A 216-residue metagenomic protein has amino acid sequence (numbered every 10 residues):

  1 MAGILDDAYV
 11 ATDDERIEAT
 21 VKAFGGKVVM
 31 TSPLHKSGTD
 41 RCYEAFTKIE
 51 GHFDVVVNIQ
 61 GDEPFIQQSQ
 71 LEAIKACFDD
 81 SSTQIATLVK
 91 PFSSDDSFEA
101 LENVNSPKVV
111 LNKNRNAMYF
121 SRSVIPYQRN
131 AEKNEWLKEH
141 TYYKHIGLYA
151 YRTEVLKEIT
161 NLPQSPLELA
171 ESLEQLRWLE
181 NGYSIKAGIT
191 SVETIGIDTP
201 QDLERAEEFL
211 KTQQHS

Functional and structural regions predicted by a protein language model:
M1-D7, A19-F24, E180-N181: A short, N-terminal amphipathic alpha-helix
L5, G51-F53, S81-T83, Y183: Short, high-confidence coil segments that cap the C-terminus of an alpha-helix and link into the following beta-strand
A8-V10, V56, A86, A117 (+1 more regions): Hydrophobic/aromatic residues located in beta-strands of well-ordered beta-sheets within soluble catalytic
Y9, E15-A73: Short phosphate-binding loop-to-helix
L34-G38, S93-D96, T194-I195: A short acidic, often aromatic-flanked loop/helix-cap motif at beta-alpha or helix-coil junctions that lines enzyme
G51, W136-S216: Conserved alpha/beta core of the MobA/IspD/sugar-nucleotide pyrophosphorylase nucleotidyltransferase superfamily
Q67-I159: Conserved core of the sugar-phosphate nucleotidyltransferase
